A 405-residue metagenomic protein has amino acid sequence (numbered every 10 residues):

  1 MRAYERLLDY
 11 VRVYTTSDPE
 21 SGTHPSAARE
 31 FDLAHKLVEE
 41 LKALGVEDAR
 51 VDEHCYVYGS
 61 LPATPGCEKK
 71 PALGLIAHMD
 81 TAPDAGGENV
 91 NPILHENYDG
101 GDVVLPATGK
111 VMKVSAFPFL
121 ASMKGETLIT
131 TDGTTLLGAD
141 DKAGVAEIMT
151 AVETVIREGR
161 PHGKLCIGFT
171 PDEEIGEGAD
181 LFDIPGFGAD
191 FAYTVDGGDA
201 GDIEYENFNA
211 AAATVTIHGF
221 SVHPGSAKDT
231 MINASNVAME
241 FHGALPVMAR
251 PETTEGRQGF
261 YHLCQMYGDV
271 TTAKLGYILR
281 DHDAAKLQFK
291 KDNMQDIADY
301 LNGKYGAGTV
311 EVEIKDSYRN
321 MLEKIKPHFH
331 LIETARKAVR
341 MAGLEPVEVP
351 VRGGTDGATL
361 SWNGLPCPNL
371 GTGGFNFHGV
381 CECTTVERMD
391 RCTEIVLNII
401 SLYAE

Functional and structural regions predicted by a protein language model:
R2-A28, I129-T130, Y318, H378-G379: N-terminal capping segment at the start of a domain
P19, D48, P161-K164, V247-H262 (+3 more regions): Flexible, glycine/charged-enriched surface loops at secondary-structure junctions
G22-K70, G74-I76, D80: A non-catalytic alpha/beta surface segment that caps or lines the substrate-entry region of metallo-dependent hydrolase
A28, T135-A146, K228-N236, C383-D390: Short, conserved micro-motifs enriched in small and acidic residues
C67-K164, F169, A189: Active-site metal-coordination/substrate-binding segment of hydrolases, especially metallo-dependent peptidases
F117-L120, E126-A139, D172-D299, G308-V310 (+1 more regions): Midchain, well-structured core segments that form catalytic/ion-binding scaffolds
R157, I232-P251, A285-I297, E333-R340 (+2 more regions): His/Asp/Glu-rich mid-to-C-terminal helical/loop segments that flank catalytic regions of hydrolases
N236-T253, F260-H262, T309, R319-C367 (+1 more regions): Active-site-adjacent substrate-binding region of metalloamidase/peptidase-like peptide-processing proteins
